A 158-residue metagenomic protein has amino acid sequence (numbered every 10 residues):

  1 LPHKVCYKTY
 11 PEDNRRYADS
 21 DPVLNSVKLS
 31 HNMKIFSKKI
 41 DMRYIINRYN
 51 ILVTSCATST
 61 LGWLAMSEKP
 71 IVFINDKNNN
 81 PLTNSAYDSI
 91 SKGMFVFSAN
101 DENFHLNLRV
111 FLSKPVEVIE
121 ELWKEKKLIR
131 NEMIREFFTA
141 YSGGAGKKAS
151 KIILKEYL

Functional and structural regions predicted by a protein language model:
L1-K38: Catalytic donor nucleotide-activated moiety binding site of glycosyltransferases and closely related
P2, R48-Y49: Short, well-ordered alpha-helix to beta-strand connector turns
P11, K39-D41, K77, N100: Short, solvent-exposed coil/turn elements at secondary-structure transition points
A18, P22-S30, I51, C56-Y141: Catalytic binding pocket for nucleotide-activated donors in carbohydrate/polymer assembly enzymes
K39-R48, M66: Short acidic alpha-helix that forms the nucleotide-activated donor recognition element in Leloir-type transferases
R48, S55, I152-E156: Exposed, low-structure sequence patches enriched in small/polar residues
F138-L158: C-terminal alpha-helical cap of glycosyltransferases
